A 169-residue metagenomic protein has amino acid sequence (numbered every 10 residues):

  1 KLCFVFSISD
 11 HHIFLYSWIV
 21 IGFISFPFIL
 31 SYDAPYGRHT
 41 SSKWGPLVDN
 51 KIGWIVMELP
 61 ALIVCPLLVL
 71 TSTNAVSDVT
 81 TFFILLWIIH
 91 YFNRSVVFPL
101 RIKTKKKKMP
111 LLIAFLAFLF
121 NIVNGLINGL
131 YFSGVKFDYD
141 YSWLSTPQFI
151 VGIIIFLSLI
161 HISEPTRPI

Functional and structural regions predicted by a protein language model:
K1-L119: Membrane-helix and juxtamembrane interface regions of eukaryotic multi-pass membrane proteins
H12-I21, P147-L157: Alpha-helical transmembrane segments
P66, N121-F137: Hydrophobic alpha-helical transmembrane segments in multi-pass integral membrane proteins
H90, F156-I160: Alpha-helical transmembrane segments of multi-pass membrane proteins
L112-L119, V123-N128, I169: Short alpha-helical interface patches
V135-V151, R167: Membrane-interfacial loop- and helix-cap regions that link adjacent transmembrane helices in polytopic membrane proteins
H161-E164, P168-I169: Single conserved hydrophobic/aromatic residue that forms the stacking wall/gate of nucleotide- or nucleobase-binding
